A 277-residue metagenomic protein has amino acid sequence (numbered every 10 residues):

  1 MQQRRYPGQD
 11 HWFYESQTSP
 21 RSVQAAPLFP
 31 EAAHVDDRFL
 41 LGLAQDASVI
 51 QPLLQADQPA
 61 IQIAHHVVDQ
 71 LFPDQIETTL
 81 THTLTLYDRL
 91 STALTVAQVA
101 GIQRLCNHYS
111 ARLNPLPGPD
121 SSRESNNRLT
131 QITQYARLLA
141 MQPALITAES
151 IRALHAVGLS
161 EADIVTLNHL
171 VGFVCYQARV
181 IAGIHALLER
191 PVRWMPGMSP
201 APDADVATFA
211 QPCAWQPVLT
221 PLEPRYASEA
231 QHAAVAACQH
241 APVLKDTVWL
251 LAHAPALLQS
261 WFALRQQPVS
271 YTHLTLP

Functional and structural regions predicted by a protein language model:
M1-L274: Hydrophobic alpha-helical segments
